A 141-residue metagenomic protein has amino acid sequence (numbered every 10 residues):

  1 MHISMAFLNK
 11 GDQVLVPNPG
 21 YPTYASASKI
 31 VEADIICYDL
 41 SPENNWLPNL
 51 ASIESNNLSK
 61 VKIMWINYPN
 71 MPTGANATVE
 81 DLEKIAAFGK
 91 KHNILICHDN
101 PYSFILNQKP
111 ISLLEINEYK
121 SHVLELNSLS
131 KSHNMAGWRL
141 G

Functional and structural regions predicted by a protein language model:
M1-Q13: Phosphate-binding glycine-rich loop
H2, Y24, I85, L113: Aromatic/hydrophobic pocket-lining residues that form π-stacking "cages" and hydrophobic walls in ligand
A6, S26-S28, F88: Hydrophobic/aromatic ligand-binding patch that stacks against planar heteroaromatic rings of cofactors or nucleotides
D12, A33, K91-L95, Y119-S121: A short helix->loop->beta-strand "cap" motif at the edges of active sites that frequently abuts
Y21, Y68-P72, K131: Short glycine-rich anion-binding loops that position phosphate/pyrophosphate groups of nucleotides and phosphorylated
I36, L40-I111: Active-site phosphate-binding strand-loop segment of PLP-dependent enzymes
I116-G141: Active-site PLP attachment segment
